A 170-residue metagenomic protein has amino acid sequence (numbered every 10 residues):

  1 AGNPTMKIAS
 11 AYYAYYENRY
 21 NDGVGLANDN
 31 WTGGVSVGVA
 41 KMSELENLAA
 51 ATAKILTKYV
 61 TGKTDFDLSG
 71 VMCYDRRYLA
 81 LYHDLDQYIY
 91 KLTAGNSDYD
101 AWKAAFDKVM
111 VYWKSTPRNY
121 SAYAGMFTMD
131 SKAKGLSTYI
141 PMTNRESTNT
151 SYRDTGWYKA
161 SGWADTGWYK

Functional and structural regions predicted by a protein language model:
A1-K170: Terminal, contiguous helix-loop blocks that mediate binding/assembly
